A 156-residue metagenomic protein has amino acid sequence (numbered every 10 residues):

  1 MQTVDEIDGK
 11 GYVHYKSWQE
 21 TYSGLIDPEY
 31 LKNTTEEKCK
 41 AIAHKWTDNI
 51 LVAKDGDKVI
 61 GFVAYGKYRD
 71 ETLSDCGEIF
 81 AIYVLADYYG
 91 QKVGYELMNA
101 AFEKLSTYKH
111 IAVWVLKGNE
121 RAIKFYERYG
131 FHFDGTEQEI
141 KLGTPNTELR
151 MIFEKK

Functional and structural regions predicted by a protein language model:
M1-I7, Y12-Y89, M98-K104, E154: Acetyl-CoA-dependent GNAT
K92: Conserved G/P- and acidic residue-centered "switch" motifs that form tight phosphate/ATP-binding loops in soluble
Y95, G118-G135, G143-T147: Conserved active-site alpha-helix within GNAT-family acetyltransferase domains
L105-K117: Conserved GNAT acetyl-CoA-binding A-motif
E139: Residue-level "edge-of-site" marker
E148-K156: Terminal substrate-recognition subdomain of acyl/acetyltransferases
